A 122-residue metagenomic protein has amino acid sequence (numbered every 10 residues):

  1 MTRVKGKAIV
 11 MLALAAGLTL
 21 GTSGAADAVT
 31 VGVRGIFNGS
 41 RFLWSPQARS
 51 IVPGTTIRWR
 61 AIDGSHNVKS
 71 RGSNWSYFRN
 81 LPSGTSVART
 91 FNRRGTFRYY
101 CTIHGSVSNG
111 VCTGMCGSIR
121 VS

Functional and structural regions predicted by a protein language model:
M1-V10: Bacterial N-terminal signal peptides that target proteins for export
M11-T19: Bacterial N-terminal signal peptides
T22-A28: Sec/Tat signal peptide C-region and signal peptidase I cleavage site
A28-P53: N-terminal edge beta-strand
V29-R34, L81-S122: Extracellular/periplasmic metallocenter environments
Q47-G64, V68, V87-R93, F97: Beta-strand cores of secreted/periplasmic/IMS beta-sandwich domains, seen most often in copper-related folds
I62-S65, G72-N74, H104-V107: Acidic glycine-/aspartate-rich tracts in secreted/extracellular proteins
V68-S83: Short, compositionally biased
